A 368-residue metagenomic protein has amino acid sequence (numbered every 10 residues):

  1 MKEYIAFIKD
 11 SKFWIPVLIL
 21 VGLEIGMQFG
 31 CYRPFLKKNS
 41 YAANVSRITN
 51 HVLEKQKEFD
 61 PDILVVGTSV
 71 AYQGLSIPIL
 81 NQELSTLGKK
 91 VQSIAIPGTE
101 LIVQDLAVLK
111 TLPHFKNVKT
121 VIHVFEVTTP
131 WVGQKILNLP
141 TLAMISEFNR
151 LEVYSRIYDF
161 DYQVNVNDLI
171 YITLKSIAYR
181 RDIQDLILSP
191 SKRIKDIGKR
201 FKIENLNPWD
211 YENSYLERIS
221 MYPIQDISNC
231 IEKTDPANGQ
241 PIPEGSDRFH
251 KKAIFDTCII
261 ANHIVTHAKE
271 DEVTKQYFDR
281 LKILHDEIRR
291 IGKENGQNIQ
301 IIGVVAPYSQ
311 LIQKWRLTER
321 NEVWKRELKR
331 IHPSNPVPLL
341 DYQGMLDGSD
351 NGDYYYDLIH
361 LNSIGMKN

Functional and structural regions predicted by a protein language model:
M1-L20: N-terminal Sec-pathway targeting helices
L20-K90, V103-K110: Membrane/wall-proximal cationic-aromatic binding patches
V66, V70-F160: Membrane-embedded segments
V124-T128, V304-Y308, Y342-M345: Short loop/turn segments at strand-loop or loop-helix junctions that form parts of catalytic or ligand-binding pockets
P140-K293: Secreted/periplasmic serine-hydrolase-like ester/acetyl group-modifying domain
K192-R193, E287-T318: Active-site segments of SGNH/GDSL-like serine hydrolases that catalyze O-acetyl group transfer/hydrolysis on lipids
R248-T266, A306-K325: Active-site His/acidic residue clusters
Q313-N368: C-terminal regions of proteins
